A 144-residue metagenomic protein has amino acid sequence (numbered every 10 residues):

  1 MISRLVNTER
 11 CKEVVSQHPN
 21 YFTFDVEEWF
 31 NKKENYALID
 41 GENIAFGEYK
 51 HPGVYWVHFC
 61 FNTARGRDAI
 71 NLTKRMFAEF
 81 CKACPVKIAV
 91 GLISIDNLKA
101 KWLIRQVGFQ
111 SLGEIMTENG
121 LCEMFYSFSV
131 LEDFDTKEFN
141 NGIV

Functional and structural regions predicted by a protein language model:
M1-F24: Short amphipathic alpha-helix that is part of the acyltransferase structural core
F24-N35, E42-V54, I115: A conserved beta-strand-loop-helix scaffold within acyl/acetyltransferase catalytic domains
E34, C84-V86: Short, high-confidence coil segments that cap the C-terminus of an alpha-helix and link into the following beta-strand
K50-A64: Conserved acetyl-CoA binding element of GNAT-fold acetyltransferases
G66-K82, W102, Q106: Conserved acetyl-CoA-binding loop-helix of GNAT-fold acetyltransferases
V90-K101, R105, M116-N119: Conserved beta-strand-loop-alpha-helix junction that forms the acyl-donor binding cleft
T117-V144: C-terminal "cap" of GNAT-fold acetyltransferases
